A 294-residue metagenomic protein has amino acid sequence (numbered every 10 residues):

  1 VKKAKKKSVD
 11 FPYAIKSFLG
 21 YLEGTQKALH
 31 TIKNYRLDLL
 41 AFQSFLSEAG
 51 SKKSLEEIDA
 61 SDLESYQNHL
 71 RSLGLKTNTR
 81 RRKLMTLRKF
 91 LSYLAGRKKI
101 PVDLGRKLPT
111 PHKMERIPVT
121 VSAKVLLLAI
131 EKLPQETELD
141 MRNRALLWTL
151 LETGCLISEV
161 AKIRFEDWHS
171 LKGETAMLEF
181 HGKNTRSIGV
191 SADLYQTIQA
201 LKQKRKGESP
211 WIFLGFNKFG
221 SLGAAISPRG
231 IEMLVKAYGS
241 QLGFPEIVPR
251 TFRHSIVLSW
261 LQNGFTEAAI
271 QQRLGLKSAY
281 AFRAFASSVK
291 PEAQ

Functional and structural regions predicted by a protein language model:
V1-Q294: Conserved catalytic core of the tyrosine transesterase superfamily
